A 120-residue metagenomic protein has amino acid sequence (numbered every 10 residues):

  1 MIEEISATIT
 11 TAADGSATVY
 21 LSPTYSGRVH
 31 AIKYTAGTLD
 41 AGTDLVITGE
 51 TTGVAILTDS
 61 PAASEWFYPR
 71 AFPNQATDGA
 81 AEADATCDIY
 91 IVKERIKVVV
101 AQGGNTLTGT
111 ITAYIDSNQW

Functional and structural regions predicted by a protein language model:
M1-W120: Surface-exposed, low-hydrophobicity beta-strand/loop segments enriched in small/polar/acidic residues
